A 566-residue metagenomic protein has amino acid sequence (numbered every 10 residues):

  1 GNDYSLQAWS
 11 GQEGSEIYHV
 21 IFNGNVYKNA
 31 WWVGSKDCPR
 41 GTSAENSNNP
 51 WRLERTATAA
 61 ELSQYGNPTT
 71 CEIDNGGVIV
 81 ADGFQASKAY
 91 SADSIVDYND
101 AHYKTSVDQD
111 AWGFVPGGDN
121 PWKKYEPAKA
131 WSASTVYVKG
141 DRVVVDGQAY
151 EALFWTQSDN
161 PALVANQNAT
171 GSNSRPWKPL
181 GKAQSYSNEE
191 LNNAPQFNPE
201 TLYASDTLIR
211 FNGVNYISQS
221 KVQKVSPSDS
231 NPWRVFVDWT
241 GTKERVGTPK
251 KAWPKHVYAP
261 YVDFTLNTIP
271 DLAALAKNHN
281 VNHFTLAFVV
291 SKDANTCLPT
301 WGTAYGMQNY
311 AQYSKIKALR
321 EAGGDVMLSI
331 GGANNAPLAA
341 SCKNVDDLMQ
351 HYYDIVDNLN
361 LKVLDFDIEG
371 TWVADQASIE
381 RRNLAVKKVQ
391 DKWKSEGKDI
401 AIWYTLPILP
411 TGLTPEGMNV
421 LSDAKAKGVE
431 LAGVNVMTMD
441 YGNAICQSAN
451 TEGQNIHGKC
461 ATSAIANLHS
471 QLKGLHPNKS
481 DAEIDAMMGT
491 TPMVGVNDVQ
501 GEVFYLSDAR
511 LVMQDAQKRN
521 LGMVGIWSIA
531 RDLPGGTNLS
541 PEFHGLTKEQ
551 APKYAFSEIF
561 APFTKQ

Functional and structural regions predicted by a protein language model:
G1-G247: Tryptophan-rich substrate-binding surfaces of secreted polymer-degrading and adhesive proteins
N2, G77, G83, A130 (+8 more regions): Preference for short coil/turn "hinge" residues that link or interrupt alpha-helices
F22, G34, Y90, Y203 (+3 more regions): Structured catalytic/translocation cores of nucleotide/phosphate-coupled proteins
S230, D485, L521: Active-site lining segments that contact anionic ligands and/or coordinate catalytic metals
P249-L475, K479, E483-G489, V494-A509 (+1 more regions): Chitinase-like catalytic core of GlcNAc-active glycosidases
E502-M523: Short, low-complexity, polybasic intrinsically disordered segments
V524-I529: Glycine-rich phosphate-binding active-site loops on the catalytic face of alpha/beta enzymes
